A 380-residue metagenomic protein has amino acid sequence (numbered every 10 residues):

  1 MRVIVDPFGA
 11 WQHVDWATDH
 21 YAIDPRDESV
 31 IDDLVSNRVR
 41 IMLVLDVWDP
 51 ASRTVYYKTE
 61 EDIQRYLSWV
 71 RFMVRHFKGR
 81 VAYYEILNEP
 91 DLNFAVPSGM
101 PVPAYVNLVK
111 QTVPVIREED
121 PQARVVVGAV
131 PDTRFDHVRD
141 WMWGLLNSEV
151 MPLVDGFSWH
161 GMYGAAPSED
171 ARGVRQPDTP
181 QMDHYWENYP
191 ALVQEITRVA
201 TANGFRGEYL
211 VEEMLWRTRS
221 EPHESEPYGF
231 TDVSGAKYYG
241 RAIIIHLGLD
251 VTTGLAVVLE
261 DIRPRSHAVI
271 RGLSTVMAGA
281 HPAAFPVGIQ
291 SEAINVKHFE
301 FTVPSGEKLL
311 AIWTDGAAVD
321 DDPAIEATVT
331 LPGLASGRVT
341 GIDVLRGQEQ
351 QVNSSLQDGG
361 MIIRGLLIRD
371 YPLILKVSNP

Functional and structural regions predicted by a protein language model:
M1-V174: Substrate-binding cleft and catalytic face of glycoside hydrolase catalytic domains, especially the flexible beta-alpha
H20-E28, Y66-L67, Y105-Q111, V138-G144 (+4 more regions): Well-ordered, non-membrane alpha-helical segments in soluble/globular domains
Y21-D24, M162-E224, G240-G254: Glycoside hydrolase catalytic-domain groove-lining segments
I116, T197-A200, S274: Conserved hydrophobic residues forming the short capping helix/wall of the S-adenosyl-L-methionine
V211-V296, P304: Aromatic/acidic polysaccharide-binding cleft in carbohydrate-active enzymes
Q290-A335, L373, S378: Carbohydrate-binding surface patches
T330-Q348: Solvent-exposed beta-hairpin/edge-strand motifs
N353-P380: C-terminal beta-strand-rich structural cap/linker in extracellular carbohydrate-active enzymes
